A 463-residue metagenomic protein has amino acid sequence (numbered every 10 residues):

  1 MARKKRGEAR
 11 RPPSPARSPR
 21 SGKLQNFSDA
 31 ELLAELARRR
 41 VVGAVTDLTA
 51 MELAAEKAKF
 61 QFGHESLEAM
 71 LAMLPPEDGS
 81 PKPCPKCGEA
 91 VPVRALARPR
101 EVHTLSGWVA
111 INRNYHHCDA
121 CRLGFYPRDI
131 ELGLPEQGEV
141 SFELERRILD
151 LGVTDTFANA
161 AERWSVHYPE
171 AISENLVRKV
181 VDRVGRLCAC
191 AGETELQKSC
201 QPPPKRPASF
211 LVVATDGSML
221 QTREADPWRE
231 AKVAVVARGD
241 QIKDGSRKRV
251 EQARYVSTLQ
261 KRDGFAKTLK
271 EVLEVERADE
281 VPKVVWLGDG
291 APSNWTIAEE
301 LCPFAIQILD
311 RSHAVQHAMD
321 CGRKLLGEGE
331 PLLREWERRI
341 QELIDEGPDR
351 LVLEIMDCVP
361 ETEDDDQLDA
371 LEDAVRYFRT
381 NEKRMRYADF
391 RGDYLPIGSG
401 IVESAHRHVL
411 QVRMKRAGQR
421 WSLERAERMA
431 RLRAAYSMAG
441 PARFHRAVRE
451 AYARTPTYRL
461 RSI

Functional and structural regions predicted by a protein language model:
M1-A72, R113-I463: Catalytic center-proximal scaffold of phosphoryl-transfer enzymes
S66-P76, V102-V109: Short, intrinsically disordered, charge-biased short linear motifs at domain edges
P76-P83, R98, I111-N114: Short metal-coordination and nucleic-acid-contact micro-motifs, chiefly zinc-binding Cys/His arrays
C84-C87, C118: Short cysteine-rich clusters marking metal-coordination/redox-active sites
K86-E89, L287: Well-ordered, non-transmembrane segments within structured domains
G88-V91, G124-F125: Cys/His-rich microdomains that often coordinate metals
A90-A110: Short recognition patches in nucleic-acid-associated and regulatory proteins
